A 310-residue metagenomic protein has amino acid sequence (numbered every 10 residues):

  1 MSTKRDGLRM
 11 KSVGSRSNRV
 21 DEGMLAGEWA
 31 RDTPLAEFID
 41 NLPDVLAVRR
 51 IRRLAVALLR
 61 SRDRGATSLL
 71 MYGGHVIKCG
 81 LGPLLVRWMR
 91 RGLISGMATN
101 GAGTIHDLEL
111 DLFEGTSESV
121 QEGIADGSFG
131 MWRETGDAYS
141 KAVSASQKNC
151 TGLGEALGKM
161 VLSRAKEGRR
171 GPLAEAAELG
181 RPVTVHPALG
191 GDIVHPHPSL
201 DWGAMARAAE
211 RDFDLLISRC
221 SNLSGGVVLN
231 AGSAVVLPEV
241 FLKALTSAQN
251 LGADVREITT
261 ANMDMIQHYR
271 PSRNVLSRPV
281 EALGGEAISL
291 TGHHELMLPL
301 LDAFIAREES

Functional and structural regions predicted by a protein language model:
S2-V20, L25-P43, V48-S146: Metabolite-binding pocket within alpha/beta catalytic cores that recognizes anionic/polar moieties
A47-R52, A165, P187, G203-C220: A general structural motif
R53-T67, A176-L179, S218-G225, E309: Glycine-rich phosphate/diphosphate-binding loops that line cofactor/substrate pockets in enzymes
G80-L84, D107-E114, H195-S199, V240-K243 (+1 more regions): Short acidic, glycine/serine/threonine-rich loops at helix termini
A102-D107, G191-V194, L237, Q267-Y269: Short gly/pro/ser/thr-enriched loop/turn and capping motifs at secondary-structure boundaries
E118-V185: Ligand-binding beta-strand-loop-alpha-helix segment within the catalytic cores of soluble metabolic enzymes
L215-S218, G225-V227, A234-S310: C-terminal functional extensions of proteins
